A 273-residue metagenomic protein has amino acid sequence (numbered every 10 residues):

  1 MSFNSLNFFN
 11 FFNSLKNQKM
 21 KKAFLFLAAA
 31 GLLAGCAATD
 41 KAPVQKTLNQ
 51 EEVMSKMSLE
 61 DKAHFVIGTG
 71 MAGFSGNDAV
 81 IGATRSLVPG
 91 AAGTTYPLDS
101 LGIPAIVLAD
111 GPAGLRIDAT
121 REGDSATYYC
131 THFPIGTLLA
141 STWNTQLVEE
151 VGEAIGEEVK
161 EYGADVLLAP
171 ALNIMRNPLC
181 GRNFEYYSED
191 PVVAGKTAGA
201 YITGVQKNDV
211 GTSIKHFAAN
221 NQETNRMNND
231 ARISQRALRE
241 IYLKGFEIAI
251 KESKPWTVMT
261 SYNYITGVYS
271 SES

Functional and structural regions predicted by a protein language model:
M1-L48: Bacterial Sec-dependent N-terminal signal peptides
C36-S273: Glycoside hydrolase catalytic-domain context in secreted enzymes
